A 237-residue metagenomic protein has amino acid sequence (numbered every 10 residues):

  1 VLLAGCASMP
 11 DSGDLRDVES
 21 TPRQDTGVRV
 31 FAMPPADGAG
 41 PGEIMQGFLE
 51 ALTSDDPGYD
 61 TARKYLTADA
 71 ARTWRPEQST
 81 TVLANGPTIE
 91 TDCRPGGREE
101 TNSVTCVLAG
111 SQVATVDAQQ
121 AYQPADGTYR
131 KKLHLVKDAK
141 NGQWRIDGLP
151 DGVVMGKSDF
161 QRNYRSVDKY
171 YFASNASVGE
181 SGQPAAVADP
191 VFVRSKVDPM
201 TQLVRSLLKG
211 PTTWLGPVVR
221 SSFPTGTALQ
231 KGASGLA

Functional and structural regions predicted by a protein language model:
L2-G5: C-terminal motif of bacterial Sec signal peptides marking the signal peptidase cleavage site
A7-A237: Bimodal "functional hotspot" detector
